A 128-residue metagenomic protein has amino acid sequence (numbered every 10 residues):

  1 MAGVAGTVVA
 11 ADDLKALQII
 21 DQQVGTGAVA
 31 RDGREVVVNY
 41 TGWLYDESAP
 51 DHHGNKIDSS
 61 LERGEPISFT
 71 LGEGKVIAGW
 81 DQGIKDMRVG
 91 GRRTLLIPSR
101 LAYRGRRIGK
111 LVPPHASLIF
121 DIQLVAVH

Functional and structural regions predicted by a protein language model:
M1-H128: Cross-family detector of peptidyl-prolyl cis-trans isomerase
